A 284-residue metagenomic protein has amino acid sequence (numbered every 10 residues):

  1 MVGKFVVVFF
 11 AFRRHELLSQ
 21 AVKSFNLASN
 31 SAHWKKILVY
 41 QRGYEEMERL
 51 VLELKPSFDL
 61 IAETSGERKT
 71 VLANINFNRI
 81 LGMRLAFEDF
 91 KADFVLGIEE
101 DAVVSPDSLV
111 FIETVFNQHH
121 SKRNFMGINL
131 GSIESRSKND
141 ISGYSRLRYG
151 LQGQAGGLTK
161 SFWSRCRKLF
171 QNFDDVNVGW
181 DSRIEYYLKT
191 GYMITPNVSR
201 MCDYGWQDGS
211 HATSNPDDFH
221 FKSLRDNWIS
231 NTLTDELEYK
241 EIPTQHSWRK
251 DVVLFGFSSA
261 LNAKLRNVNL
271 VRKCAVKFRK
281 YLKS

Functional and structural regions predicted by a protein language model:
M1-I98, A102-S284: Peripheral/terminal regions associated with large enzymatic or DNA-binding modules
